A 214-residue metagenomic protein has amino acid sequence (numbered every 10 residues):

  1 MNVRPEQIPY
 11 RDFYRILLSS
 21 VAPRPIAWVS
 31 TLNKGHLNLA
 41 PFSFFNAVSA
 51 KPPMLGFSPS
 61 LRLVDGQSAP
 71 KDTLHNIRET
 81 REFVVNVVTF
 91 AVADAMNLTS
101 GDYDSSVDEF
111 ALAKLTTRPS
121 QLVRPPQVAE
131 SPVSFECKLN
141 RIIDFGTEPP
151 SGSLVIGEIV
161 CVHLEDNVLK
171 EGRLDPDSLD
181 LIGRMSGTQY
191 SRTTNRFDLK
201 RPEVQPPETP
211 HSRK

Functional and structural regions predicted by a protein language model:
M1-K214: Basic, polyanion-binding surface patches
